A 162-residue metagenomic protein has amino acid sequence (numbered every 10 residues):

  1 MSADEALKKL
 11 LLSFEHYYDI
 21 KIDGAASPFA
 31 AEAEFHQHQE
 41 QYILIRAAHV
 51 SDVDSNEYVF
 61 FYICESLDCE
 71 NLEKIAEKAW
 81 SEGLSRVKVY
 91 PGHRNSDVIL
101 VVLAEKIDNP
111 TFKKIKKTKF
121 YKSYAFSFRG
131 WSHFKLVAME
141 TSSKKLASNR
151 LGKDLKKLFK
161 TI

Functional and structural regions predicted by a protein language model:
M1-I63: N-terminal, charge-rich interaction modules
P28, C69-L72, I99, S127 (+1 more regions): The transition from N-terminal targeting/processing segments to the mature protein
R46-H49, W80-P91: Short secondary-structure capping micro-motifs at structural edges
S55-Y58, S96-I99, F134: Short, surface-exposed beta-edge/turn micro-motifs
S66-S85, P110-K114: Active-site-adjacent loop/helix micro-motif of nuclease/hydrolase catalytic cores
R86-N95, F120, Y124-S127: Arginine/glycine-rich "motif VI" loop of SF2 helicases in the C-terminal RecA-like domain
Y90-K117: Nucleic-acid nuclease catalytic cores
K116-I162: Charged, structured surface patches that assemble and position nucleic-acid processing machinery
